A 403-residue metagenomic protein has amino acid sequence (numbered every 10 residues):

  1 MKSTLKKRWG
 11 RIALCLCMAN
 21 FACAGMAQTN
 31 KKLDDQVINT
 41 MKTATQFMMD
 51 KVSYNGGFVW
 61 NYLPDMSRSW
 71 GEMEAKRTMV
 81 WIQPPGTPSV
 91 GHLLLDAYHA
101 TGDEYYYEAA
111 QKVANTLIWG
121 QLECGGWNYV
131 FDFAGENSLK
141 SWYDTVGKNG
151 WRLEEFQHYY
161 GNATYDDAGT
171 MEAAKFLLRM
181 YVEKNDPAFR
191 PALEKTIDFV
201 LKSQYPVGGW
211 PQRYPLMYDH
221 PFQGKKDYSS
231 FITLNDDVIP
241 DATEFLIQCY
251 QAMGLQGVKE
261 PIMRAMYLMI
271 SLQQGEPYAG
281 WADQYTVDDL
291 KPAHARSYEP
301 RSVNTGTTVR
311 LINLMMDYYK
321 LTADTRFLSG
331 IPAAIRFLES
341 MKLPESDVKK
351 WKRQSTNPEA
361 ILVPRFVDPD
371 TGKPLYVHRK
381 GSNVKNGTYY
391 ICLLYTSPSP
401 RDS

Functional and structural regions predicted by a protein language model:
M1-T29: Bacterial Sec-dependent N-terminal signal peptides
T29-M41, Y98-Q111, Y181-E194, Y250-M263 (+1 more regions): Structural helix-adjacent loops and short alpha-helical linkers that scaffold large soluble proteins
I38-K51: Mature N-terminal segment immediately following signal peptide/propeptide cleavage in secreted/periplasmic
V52-T101, Y106-E244, K259, Q273-H294 (+2 more regions): Extended ligand-binding groove/face enriched in aromatic
R264-R326, R336-E339, L343: A compositional/structural signature marking long, glycine- and acidic/polar-rich segments with frequent tryptophans
A333-R353: C-terminal, active-site-flanking charged/polar segments
Y395-D402: Conserved small/polar residues in nucleotide/adenosyl-binding loops
